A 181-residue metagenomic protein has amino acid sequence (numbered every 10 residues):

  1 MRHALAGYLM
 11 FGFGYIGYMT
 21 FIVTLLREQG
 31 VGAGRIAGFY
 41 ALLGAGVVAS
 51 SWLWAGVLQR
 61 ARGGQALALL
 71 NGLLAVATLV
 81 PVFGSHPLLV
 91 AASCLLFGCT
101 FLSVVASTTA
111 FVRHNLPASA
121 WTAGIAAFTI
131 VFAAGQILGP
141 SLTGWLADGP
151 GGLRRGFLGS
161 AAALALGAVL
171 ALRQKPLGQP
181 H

Functional and structural regions predicted by a protein language model:
M1-A41, A45-V48: Extracytoplasmic gate region of multi-pass secondary transporters
S50-R62, A147-D148: Helix-to-loop junctions at the C-terminal end of transmembrane segments in multipass secondary transporters
Q65-L79, L158: Structural signature of the two symmetry-related core transmembrane helices
L88-L96: Paired small-residue
S103-L116: Intracellular juxtamembrane helix-capping segments at the cytosolic ends of symmetry-related transmembrane helices
N115-P150: A late C-terminal transmembrane helix in Major Facilitator Superfamily
W145-A163: A membrane-interface helix-boundary motif in multi-pass transporters
L158-H181: Multi-pass alpha-helical transporter architecture, strongest for 12-TM Major Facilitator/SLC carriers used
